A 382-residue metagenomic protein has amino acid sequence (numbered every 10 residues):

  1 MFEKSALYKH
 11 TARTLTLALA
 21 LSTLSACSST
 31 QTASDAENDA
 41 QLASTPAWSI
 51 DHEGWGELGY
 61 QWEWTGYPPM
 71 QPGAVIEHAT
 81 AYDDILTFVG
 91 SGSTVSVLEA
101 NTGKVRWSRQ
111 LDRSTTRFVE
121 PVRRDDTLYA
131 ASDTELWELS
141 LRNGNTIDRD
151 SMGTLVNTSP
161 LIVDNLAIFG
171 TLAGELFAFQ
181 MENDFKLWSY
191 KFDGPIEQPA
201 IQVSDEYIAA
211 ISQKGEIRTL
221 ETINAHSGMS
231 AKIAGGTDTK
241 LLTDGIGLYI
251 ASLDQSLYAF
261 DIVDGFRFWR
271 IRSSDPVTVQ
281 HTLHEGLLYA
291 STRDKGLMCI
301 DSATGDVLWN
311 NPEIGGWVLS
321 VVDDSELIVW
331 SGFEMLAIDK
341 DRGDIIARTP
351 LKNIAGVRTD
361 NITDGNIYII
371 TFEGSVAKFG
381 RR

Functional and structural regions predicted by a protein language model:
F2-L15: Bacterial N-terminal signal peptides that target proteins for export
T23-A26: C-terminal motif of bacterial Sec signal peptides marking the signal peptidase cleavage site
T30-S44, M70-S93, R113-W137, D150-F177 (+5 more regions): Repeat-blade elements of multi-bladed beta-propeller folds
W48-A74: A short helix->beta-strand "capping" segment at the edge of beta-propeller domains
W62-P69, K104-Q110, N145-D150, F185-Y190 (+4 more regions): A short beta-strand motif characteristic of beta-propeller blades
G90-T102: Beta-propeller domains
E99-T102, S140-G144, Q180-D184, E221-A225 (+4 more regions): Short loop/turn segments that connect beta-strands within beta-propeller blades
